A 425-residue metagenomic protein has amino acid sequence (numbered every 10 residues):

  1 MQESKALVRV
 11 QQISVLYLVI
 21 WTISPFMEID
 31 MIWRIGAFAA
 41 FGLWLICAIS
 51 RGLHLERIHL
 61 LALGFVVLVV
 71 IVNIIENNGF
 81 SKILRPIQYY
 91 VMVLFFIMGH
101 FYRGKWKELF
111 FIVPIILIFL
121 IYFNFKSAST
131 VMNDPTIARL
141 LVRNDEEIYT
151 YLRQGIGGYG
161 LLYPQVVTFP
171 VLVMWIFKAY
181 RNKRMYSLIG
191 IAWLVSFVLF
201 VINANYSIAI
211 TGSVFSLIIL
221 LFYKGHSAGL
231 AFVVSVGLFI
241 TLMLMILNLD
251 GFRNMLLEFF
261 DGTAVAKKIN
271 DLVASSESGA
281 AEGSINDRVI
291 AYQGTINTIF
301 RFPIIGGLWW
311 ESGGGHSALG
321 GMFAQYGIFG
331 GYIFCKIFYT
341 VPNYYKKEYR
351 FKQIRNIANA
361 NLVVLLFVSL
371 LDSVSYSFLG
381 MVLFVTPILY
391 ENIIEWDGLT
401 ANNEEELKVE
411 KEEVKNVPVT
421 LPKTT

Functional and structural regions predicted by a protein language model:
M1-M255, G294, F300, S317-V419: Hydrophobic transmembrane helix bundles of membrane-integrated enzymes that assemble and modify cell-envelope
L256-F260, I269: Mature, Sec-exported extracytoplasmic domains of Gram-positive
A264-G314, I328-Y332: TM-adjacent membrane-interface loops and short helices in multi-pass inner/ER membrane proteins
K423-T425: Glycine- and aromatic-enriched alpha-helical transmembrane segments of multi-pass membrane proteins
